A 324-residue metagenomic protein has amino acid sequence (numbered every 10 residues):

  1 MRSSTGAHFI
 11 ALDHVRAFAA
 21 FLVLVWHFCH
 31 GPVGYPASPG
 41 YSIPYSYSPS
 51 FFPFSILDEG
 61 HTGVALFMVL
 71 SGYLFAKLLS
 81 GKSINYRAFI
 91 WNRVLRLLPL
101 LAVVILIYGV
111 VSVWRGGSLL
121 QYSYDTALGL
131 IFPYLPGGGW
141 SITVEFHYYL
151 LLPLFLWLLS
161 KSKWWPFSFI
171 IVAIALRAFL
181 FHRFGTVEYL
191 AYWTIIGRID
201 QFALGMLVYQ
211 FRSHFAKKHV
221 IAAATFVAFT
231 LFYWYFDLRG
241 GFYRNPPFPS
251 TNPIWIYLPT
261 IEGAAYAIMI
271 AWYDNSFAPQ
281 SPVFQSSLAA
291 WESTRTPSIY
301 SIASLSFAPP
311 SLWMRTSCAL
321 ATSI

Functional and structural regions predicted by a protein language model:
M1-A11, V25-D58, A76-A88, G129 (+2 more regions): Alpha-helical transmembrane segments in multi-pass integral membrane proteins
D13, A17-A20, V64, S71 (+6 more regions): Residues within membrane-spanning alpha-helices of integral membrane proteins, especially the hydrophobic core/packing
V15-F28, R96-V110, L258, R295-A303: Hydrophobic alpha-helical membrane-insertion segments
R16, A65, G72, V94 (+3 more regions): Divalent metal-coordination and catalytic microenvironments
R16-L24, L100-V104, P166-A175, T225-F229: Alpha-helical transmembrane segments
V23, M68, L74, I105-Y108 (+3 more regions): Helical transmembrane-bundle signal
P39-T62, A88-W91, R96-L150, I174-Y189 (+2 more regions): Membrane-interface helix-loop-helix regions
A65-S80, G116-L120, P153-L156: Transmembrane alpha-helical segments in integral membrane proteins
